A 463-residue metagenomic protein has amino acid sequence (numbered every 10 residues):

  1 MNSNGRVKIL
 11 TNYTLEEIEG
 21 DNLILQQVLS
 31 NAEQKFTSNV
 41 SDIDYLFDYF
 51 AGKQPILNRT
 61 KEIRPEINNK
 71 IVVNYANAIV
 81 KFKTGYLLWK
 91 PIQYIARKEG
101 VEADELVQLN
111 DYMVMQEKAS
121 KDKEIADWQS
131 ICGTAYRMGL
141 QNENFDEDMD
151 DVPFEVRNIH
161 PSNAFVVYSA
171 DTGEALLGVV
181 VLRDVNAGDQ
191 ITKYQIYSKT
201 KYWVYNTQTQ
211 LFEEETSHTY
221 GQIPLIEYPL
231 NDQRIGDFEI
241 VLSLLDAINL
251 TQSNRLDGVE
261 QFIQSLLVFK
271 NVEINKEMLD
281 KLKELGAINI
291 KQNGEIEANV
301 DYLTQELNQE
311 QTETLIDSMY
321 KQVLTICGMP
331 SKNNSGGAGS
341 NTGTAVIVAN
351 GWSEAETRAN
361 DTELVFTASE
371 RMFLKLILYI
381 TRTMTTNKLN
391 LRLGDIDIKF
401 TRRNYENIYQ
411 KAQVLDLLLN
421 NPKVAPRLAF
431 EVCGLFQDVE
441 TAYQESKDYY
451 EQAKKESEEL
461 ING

Functional and structural regions predicted by a protein language model:
M1-F154, E459-G463: Extended, helix-rich architectural segments
M1-N4, D246-L256, E260, Y449 (+1 more regions): Glycine- and charge-rich intrinsically disordered segments
A76, V80-K90, I131-A135, L242-Q261 (+1 more regions): Short, hydrophobic/amphipathic alpha-helical patches that form generic packing surfaces within helical domains
V101, E105, M113-E117, K121 (+7 more regions): Short amphipathic alpha-helical segments
A103-N110, E297-D301, W352: A short, surface-exposed helix-loop junction/capping segment
K123-Q233: Extended, regular secondary-structure scaffolds
F212-I347: Extended, charged amphipathic alpha-helical segments
D280-E295, L303, Q311, S318-G463: C-terminal helix-loop subdomains that flank or include functional centers
